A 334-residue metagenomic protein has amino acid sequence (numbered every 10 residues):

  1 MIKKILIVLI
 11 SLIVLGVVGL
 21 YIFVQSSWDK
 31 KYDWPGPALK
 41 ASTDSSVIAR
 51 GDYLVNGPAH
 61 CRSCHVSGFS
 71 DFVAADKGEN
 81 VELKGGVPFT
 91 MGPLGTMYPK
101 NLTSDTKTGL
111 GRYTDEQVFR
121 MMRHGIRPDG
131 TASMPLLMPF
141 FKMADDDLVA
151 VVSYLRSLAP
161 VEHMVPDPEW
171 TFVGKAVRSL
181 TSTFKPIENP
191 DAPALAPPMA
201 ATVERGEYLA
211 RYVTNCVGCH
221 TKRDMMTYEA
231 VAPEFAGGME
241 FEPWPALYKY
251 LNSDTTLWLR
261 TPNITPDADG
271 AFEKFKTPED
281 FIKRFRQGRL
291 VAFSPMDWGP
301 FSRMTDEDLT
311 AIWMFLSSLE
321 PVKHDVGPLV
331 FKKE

Functional and structural regions predicted by a protein language model:
M1-K31: N-terminal type II signal-anchor transmembrane helix that functions as the membrane-insertion/stop-transfer segment
V17-Y21, P139-E207, D308-F315: Extended surface/linker regions that mediate inter-domain or inter-protein docking in multi-component redox
Q25, T114-P128, P139-V165, P278-V291 (+1 more regions): C-terminal capping alpha-helices of c-type cytochrome domains
Y32-N56, S182-R211, G270: Electrostatic cytochrome c docking/interface patches
G51, P58-G68, V151, G206 (+3 more regions): The canonical Cys-X-X-Cys-His
Y53-T96: Extracytoplasmic/periplasmic/luminal assembly and interaction segments in envelope/secretory/respiratory proteins
E82-Q117, P139-L148, E234-R284, W298-L309: Electron-transfer interface patches adjacent to heme c in soluble/periplasmic c-type cytochromes and di-/multiheme
P193-L195, G218, M225-Y228: Extended amphipathic alpha-helical interaction segments
